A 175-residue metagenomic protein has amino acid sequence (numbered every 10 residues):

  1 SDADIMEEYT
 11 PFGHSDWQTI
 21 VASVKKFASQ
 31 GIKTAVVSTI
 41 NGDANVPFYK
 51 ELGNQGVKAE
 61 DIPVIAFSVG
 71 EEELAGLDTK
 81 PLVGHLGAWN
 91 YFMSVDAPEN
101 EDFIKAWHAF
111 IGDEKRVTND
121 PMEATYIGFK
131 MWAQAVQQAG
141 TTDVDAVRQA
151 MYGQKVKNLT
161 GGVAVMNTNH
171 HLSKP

Functional and structural regions predicted by a protein language model:
S1-Q55, S94-D102, A164: Extracellular/periplasmic Venus flytrap/periplasmic-binding protein
E7-E8, P63-F67, D145-Y152: Beta-strand segments within the central parallel beta-sheet cores of soluble alpha/beta enzyme folds
D16, A44, E73, G128 (+1 more regions): Short phosphate-engaging motifs
V21-K25, H108, A133: Generic structural signal for well-ordered alpha-helical scaffold segments
A28-G31, V57-A59, D78-P81, D143 (+1 more regions): Extracellular/periplasmic catalytic domains that process cell-envelope and extracellular macromolecules
L52-Y126, V136-G140: Extracellular/periplasmic periplasmic-binding protein-like sensory domains
A109-M122, F129-P175: Segments of small-molecule ligand-sensing domains
